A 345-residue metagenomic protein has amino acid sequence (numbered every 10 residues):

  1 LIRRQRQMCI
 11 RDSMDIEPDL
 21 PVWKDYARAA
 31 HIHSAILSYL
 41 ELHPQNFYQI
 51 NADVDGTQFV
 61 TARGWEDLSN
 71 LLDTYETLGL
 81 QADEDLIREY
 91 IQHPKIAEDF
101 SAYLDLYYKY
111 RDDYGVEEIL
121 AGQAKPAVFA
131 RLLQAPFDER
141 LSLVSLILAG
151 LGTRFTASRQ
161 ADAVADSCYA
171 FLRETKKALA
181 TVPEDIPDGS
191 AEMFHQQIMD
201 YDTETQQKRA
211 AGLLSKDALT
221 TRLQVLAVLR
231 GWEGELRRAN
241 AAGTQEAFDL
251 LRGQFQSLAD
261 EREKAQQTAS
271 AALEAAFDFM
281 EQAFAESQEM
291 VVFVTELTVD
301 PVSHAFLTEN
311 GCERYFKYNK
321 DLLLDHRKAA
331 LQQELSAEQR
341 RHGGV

Functional and structural regions predicted by a protein language model:
L1-I10: Single conserved hydrophobic/aromatic residue that forms the stacking wall/gate of nucleotide- or nucleobase-binding
R11-V22: Conserved AAA+ ATPase "SRH/arginine-finger" region at the nucleotide-binding site
L20-I91: Conserved AAA+ ATPase small/helical "lid" subdomain
A27-I32, L40-Y48, L72-E76, I91-K95 (+7 more regions): Generic secondary-structure transition motif, activating predominantly at the C-termini of alpha-helices
W65, L72-A135: Helix-loop elements that line ligand-binding/catalytic pockets
R131-V345: Terminal-proximal interaction/regulatory segments of ATP-powered molecular machines
